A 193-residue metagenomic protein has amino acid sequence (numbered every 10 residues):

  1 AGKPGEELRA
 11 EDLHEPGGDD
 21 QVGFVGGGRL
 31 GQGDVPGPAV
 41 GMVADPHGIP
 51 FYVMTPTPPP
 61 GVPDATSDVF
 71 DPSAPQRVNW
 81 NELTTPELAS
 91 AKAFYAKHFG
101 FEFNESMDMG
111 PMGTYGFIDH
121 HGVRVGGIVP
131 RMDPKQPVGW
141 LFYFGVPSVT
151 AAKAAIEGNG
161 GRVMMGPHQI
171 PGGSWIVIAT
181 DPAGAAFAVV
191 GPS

Functional and structural regions predicted by a protein language model:
G2, G28-M42, L83-R124, A151 (+2 more regions): Core segments of cupin and vicinal oxygen chelate
E7-L8, D12-P16, D20-V22: Alpha-helix boundary/capping motif
G18, G23-G26, A39-A44, V78-P86 (+2 more regions): Vicinal oxygen chelate
G27-D64: Hydrophobic alpha-helical segments and helix pairs
P46, P50-G61, F101-G139, P147 (+2 more regions): Conserved short beta-strand elements that form part of the metal-binding/catalytic scaffold of enzyme active sites
M54-A93, H98, E102-N104, G139-F142 (+1 more regions): N-terminal beta-strand motif that seeds the catalytic metal site of vicinal oxygen chelate
M164-G166, G173-I176: Active-site pocket scaffolds in enzymes
